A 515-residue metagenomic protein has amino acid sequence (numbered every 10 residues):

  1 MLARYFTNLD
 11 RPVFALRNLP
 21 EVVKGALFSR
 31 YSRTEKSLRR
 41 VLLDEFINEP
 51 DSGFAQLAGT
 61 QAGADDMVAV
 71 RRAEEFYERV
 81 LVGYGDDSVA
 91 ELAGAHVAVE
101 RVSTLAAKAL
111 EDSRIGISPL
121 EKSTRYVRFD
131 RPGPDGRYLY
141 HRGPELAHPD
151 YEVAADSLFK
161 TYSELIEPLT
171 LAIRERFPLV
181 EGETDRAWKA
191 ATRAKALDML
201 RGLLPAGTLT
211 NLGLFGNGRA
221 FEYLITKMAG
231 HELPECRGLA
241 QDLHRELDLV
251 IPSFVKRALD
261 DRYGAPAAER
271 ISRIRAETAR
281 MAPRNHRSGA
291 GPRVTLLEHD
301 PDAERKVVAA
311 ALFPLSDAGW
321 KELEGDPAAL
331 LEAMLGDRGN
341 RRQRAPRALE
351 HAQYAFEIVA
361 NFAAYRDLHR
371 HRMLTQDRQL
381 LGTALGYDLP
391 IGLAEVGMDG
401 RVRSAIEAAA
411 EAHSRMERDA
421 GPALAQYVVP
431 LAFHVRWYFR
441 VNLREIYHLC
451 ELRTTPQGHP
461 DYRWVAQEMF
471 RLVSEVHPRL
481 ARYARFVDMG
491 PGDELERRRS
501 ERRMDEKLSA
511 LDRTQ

Functional and structural regions predicted by a protein language model:
M1-Q515: A conserved ligand/cofactor-binding region detector
